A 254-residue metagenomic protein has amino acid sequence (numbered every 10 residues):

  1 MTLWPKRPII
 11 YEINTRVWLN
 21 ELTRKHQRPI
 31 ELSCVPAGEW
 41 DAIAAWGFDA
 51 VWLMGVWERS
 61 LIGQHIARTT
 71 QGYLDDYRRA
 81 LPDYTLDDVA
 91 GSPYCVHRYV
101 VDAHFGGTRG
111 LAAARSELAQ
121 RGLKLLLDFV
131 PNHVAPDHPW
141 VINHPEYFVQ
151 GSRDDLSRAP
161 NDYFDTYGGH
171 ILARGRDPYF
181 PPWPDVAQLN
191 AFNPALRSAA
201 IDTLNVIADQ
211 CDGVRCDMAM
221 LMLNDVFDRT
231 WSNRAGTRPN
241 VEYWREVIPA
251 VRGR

Functional and structural regions predicted by a protein language model:
M1-R254: Active-site and adjacent substrate-binding regions of carbohydrate-active enzymes
